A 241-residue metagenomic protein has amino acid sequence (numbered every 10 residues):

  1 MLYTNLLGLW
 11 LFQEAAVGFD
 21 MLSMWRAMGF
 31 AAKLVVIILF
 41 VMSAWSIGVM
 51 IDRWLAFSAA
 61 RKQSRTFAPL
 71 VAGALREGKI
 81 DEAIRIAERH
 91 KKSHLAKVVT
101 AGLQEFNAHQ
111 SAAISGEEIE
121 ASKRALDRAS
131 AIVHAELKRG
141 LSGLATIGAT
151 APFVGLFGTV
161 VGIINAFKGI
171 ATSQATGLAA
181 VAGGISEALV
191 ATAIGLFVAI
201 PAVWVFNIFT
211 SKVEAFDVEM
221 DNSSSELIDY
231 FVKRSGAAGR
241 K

Functional and structural regions predicted by a protein language model:
M1-M28, G177: Short, strongly hydrophobic alpha-helical membrane anchors
V17-K33, E136-S142, T146: Juxtamembrane loop-transmembrane helix junctions in multi-pass integral membrane proteins, especially the extracellular
M21-R53: Hydrophobic alpha-helical transmembrane segments
A44, M50-F57, F157, I163-A166 (+1 more regions): Transmembrane helix-loop junctions and nearby membrane-interface residues
R61-G158, N165-G177, W204-K241: Predominantly long cytosolic amphipathic alpha-helical stalk/bundle segments
Q174-A188: Hydrophobic alpha-helical transmembrane segments and adjacent short intramembrane/lumenal linkers of inner/organellar
A188-A202: Hydrophobic alpha-helical transmembrane segments of polytopic membrane proteins
